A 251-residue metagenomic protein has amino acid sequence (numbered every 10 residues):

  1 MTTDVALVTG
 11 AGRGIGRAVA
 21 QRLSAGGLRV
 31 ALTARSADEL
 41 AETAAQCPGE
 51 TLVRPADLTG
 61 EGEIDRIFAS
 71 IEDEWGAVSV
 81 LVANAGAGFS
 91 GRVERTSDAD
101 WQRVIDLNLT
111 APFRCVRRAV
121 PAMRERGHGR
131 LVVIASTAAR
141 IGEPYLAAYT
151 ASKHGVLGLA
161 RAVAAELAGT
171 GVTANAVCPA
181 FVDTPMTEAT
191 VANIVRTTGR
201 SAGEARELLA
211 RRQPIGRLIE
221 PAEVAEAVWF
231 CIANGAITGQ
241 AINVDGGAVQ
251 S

Functional and structural regions predicted by a protein language model:
G12-R13: Conserved glycine-rich cofactor-binding loop
V78, R92-V93, D100-I105, L209: Substrate-binding pocket helix/loop in short-chain dehydrogenase/reductase
V93-E94, I141-A147, G169-T170, G216: Active-site loop immediately N-terminal to the catalytic Tyr-X3-Lys motif of short-chain dehydrogenase/reductase
V116, S152, A160: Active-site helix of classical SDR
P121, A165-G169: Alpha-helical segment proximal to the catalytic Tyr-Lys
S136: Residue(s) in the substrate-gating loop at a strand-loop-helix junction that position the organic substrate next
I215-V244: C-terminal substrate-recognition "lid" of short-chain dehydrogenase/reductases
